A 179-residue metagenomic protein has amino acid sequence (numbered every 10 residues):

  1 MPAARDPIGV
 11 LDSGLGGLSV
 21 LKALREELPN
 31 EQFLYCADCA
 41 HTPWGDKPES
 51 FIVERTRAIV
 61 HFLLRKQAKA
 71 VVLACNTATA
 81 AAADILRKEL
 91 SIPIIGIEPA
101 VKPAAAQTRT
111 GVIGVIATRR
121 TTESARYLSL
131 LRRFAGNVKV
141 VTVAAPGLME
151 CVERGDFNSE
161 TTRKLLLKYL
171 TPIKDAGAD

Functional and structural regions predicted by a protein language model:
M1-D179: Non-catalytic structural scaffold of enzyme domains
